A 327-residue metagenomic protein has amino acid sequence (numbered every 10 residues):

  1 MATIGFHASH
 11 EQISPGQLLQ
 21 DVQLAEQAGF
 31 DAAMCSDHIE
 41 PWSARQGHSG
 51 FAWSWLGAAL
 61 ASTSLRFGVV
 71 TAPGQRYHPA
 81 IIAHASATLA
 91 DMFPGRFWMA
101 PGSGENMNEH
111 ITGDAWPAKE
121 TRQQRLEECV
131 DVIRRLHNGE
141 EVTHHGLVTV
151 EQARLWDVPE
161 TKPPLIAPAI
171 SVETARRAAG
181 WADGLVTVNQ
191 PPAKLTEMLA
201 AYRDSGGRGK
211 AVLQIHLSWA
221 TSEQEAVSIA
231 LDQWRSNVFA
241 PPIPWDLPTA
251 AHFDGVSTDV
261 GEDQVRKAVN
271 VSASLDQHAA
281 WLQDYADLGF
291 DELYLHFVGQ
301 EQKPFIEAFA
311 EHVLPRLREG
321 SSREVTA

Functional and structural regions predicted by a protein language model:
M1-A327: Active-site-adjacent structural elements that line small-molecule/cofactor binding pockets in enzymes
